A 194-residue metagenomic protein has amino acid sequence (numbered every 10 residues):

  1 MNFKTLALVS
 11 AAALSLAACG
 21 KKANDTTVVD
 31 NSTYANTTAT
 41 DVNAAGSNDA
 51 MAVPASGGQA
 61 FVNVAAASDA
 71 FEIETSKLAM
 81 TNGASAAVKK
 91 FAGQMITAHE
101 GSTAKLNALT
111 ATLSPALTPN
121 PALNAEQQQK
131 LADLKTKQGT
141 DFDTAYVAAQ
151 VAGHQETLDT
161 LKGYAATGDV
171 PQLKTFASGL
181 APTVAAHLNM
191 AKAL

Functional and structural regions predicted by a protein language model:
N2-L194: His/Met- and acidic-residue-enriched segments that coordinate or traffic transition-metal cofactors and support
